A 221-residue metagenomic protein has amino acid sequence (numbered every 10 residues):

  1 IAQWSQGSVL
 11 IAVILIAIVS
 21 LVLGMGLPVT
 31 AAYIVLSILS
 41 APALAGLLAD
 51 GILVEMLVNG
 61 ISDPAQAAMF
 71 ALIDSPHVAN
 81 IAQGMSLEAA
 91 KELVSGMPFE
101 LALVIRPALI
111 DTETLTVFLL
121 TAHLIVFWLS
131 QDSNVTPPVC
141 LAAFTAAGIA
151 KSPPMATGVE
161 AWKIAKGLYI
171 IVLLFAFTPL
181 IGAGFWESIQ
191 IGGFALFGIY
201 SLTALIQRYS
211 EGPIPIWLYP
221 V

Functional and structural regions predicted by a protein language model:
I1-V221: Alpha-helical transmembrane segments of multi-pass membrane transport proteins
